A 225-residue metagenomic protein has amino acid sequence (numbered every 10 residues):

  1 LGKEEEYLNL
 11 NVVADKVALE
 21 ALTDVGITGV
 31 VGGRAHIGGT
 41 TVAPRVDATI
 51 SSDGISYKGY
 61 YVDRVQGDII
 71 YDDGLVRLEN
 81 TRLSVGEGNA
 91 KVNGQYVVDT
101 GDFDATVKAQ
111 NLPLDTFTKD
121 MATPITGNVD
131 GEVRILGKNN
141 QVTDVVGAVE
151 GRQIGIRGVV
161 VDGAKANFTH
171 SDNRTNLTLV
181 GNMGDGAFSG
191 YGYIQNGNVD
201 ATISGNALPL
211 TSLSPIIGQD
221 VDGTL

Functional and structural regions predicted by a protein language model:
L1-L225: Interface amphipathic segments
